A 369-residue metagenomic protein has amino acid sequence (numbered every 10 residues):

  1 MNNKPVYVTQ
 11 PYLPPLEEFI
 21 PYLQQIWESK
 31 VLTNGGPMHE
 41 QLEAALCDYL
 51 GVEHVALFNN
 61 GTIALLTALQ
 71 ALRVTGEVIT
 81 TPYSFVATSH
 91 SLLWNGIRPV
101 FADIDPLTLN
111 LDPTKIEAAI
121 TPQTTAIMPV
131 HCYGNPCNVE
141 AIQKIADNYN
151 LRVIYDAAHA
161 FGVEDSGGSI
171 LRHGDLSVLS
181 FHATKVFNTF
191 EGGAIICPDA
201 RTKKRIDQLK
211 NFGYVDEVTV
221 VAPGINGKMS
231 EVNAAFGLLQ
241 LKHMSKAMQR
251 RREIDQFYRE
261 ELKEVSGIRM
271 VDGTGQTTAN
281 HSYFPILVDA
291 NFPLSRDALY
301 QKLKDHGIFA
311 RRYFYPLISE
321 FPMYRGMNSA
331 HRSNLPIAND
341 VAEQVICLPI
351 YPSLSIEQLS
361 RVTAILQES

Functional and structural regions predicted by a protein language model:
M1-L32, P349: N-terminal "arm"/small-domain region of PLP-dependent enzymes with the aminotransferase-like
V31, G35-E77, Y83, S91-W94 (+2 more regions): Phosphate-binding glycine-rich loop
P37-A45, Y49-V55, T114, A118 (+4 more regions): PLP-dependent aminotransferase class I/II
A56, I79, V100, V153-I154 (+3 more regions): Structural detector of well-ordered beta-strand residues that form the stable sheet scaffold of enzyme domains
G61, G96, D156, K185 (+1 more regions): Conserved G/P- and acidic residue-centered "switch" motifs that form tight phosphate/ATP-binding loops in soluble
Q70-N148, R152-A157, E164: PLP-dependent aminotransferase-like
Y155-T189, D216-V221: Conserved active-site segment immediately N-terminal to the catalytic lysine that forms the internal aldimine
R172-Q208, E231-A234: Active-site PLP attachment segment
